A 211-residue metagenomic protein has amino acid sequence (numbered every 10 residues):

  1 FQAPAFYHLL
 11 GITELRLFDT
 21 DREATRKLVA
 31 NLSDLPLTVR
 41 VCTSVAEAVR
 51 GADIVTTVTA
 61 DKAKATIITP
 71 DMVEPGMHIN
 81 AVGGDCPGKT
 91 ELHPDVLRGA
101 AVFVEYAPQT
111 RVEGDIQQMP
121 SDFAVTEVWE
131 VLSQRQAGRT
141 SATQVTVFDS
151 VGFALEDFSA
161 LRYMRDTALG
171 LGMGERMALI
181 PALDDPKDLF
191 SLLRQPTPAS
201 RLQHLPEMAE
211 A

Functional and structural regions predicted by a protein language model:
F1-A3, K62-I67: Short glycine/serine/threonine-rich phosphate/pyrophosphate-binding segments that cradle anionic phosphate groups
H8-S33: NAD(P)-binding Rossmann-fold cofactor-contacting core
L15, V55, V102-F103: Short, well-ordered beta-strand core segments
R26, P120-A211: NAD(P)-dependent dehydrogenase/reductase Rossmann-like domain
L37-A52, I68: Short acidic low-complexity segments
D53-T56, I79-N80: N-terminal Rossmann-like NAD(P) cofactor-binding module of classical short-chain dehydrogenase/reductase
T59-A63, G83-G84: Short glycine-/small-residue-rich Rossmann-like dinucleotide-binding loops
P70-S141: Rossmann-fold NAD(P)-binding glycine/threonine-rich loop
